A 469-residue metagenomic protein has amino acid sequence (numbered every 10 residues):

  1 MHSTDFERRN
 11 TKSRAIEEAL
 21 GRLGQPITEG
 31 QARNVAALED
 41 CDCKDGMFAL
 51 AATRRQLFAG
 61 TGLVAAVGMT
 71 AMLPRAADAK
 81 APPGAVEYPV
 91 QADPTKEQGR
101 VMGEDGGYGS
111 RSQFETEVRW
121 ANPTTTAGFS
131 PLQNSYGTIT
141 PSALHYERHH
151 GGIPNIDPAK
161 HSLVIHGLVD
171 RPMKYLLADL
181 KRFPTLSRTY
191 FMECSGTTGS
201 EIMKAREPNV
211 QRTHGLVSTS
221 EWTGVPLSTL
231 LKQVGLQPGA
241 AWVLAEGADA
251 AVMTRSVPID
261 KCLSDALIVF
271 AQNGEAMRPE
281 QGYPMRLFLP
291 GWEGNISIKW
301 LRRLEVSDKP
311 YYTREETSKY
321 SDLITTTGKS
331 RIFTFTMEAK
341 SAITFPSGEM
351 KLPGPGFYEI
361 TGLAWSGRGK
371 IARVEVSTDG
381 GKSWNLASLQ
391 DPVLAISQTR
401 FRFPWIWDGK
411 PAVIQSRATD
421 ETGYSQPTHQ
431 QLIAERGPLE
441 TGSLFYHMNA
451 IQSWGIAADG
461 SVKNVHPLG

Functional and structural regions predicted by a protein language model:
M1-A52, D78: N-terminal secretory signal peptides
F6-R8, K12, A49, A66 (+4 more regions): Compositionally biased, low-complexity segments enriched in small residues
K12, Q25, F58-A59, G409: Generic alpha-helix initiation/capping and coil-helix boundary signal
E18, Q31, G60-T61, P154: A periodicity- and composition-biased signal for non-globular, repetitive helical segments
A37, D42, M47, A65 (+5 more regions): Glycine-centered secondary-structure boundary/capping sites
F48-K80: N-terminal export signals
K80-G469: Structured, non-membrane catalytic/scaffold regions adjacent to prosthetic-group chemistry
